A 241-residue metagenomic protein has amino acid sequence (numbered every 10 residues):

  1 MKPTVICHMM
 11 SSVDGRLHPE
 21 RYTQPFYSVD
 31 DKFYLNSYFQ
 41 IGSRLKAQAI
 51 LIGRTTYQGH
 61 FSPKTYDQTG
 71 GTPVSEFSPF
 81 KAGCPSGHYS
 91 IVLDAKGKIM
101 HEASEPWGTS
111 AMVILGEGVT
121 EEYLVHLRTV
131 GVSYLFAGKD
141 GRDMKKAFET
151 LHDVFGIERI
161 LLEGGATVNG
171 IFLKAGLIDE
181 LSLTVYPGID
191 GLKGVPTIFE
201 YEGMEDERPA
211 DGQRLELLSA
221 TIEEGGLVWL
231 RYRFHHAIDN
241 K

Functional and structural regions predicted by a protein language model:
M1-K241: Enzymes that bind and transform nitrogen-containing heteroaromatic metabolites
